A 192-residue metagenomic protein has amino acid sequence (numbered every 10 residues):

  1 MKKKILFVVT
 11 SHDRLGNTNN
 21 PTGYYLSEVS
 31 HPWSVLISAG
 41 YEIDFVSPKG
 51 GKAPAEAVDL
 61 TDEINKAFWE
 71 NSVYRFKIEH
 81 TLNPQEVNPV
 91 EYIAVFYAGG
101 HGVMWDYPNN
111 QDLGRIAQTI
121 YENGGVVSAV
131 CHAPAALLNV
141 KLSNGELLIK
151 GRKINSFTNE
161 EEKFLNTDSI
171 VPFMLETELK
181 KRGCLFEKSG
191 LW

Functional and structural regions predicted by a protein language model:
M1-N123, A135-W192: Extended, subdomain-level signal for the structured scaffold at the beginning of enzyme domains
G124-S128: Conserved, well-structured core segments that form or line functional sites
V130-P134: Short, thiol/selenol-centered motifs that function as redox-active sites or metal-ligating centers
